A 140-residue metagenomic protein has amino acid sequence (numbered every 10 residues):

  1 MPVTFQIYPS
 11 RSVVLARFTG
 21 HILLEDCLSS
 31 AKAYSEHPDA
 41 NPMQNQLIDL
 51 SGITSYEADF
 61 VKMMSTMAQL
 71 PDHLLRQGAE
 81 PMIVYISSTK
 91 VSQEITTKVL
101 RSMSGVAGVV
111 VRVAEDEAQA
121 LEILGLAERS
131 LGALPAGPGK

Functional and structural regions predicted by a protein language model:
M1-K140: Amphipathic, Lys/Arg-enriched alpha-helical "gate/interface" segment within cytosolic domains that mediates
